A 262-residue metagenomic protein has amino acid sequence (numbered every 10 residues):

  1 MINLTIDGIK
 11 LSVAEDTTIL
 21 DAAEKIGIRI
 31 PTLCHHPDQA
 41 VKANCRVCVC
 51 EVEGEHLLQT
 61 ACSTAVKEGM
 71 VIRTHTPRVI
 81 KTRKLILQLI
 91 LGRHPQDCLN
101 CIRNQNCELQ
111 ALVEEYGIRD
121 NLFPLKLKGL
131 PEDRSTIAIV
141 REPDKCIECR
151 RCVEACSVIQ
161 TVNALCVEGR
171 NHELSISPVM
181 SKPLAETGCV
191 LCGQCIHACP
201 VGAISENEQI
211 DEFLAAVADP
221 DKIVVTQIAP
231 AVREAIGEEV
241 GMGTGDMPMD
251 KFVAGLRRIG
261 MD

Functional and structural regions predicted by a protein language model:
M1-I9: Eukaryote-biased recognition of intrinsically disordered, low-complexity regulatory segments
I2, E15-V79, L91, N207-D262: Iron-sulfur-associated redox domains of electron-transfer enzymes in respiratory and anaerobic energy metabolism
I9, V41, A185-G188: Short, conserved secondary-structure segments in the cores of folded domains
I9-E15: A short N-terminal beta-strand-loop micro-motif at the entrance of redox/enzyme domains
V13, E186-C189, D246-M247: Ordered, soluble secondary-structure elements with a strong preference for glycine-centered loop motifs and nearby
R46-L191, H197, I204-S205, Q209-I223: Fe-S ferredoxin-like electron-transfer domains and their immediately adjacent linker/connector regions across
C199-P200, E238: Short, basic, glycine/proline-bearing loop/turn elements
